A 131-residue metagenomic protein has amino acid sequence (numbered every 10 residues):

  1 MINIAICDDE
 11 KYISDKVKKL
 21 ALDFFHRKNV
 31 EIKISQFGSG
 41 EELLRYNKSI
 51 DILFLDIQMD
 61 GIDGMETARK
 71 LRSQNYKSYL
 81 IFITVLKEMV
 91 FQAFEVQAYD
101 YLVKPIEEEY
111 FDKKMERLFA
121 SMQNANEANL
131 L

Functional and structural regions predicted by a protein language model:
M1-N3: Non-catalytic signal-transmission and effector/linker regions of two-component phosphorelay proteins
D8: Conserved acidic carboxylate
K11-S35: Two-component/phosphorelay signaling modules centered on CheY-like receiver
D15, R45, F91-Q92: Alpha-helical elements of the RecA-like P-loop NTPase motor core of helicases
Q36-I52: Acidic, metal-coordinating helix/loop segments flanking the phosphotransfer/catalytic sites of two-component signaling
I50-N126: CheY-like receiver
L130-L131: C-terminal output/effector regions of signal-responsive regulators
